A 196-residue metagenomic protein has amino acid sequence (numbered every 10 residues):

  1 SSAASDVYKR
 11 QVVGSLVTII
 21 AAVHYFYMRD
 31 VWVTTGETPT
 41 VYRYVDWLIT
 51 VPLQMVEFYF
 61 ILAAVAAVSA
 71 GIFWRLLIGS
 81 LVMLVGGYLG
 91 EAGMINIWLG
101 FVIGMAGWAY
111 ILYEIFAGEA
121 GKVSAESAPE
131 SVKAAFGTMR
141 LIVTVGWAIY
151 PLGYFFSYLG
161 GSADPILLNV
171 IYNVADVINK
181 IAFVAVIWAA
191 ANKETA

Functional and structural regions predicted by a protein language model:
S1-Y8: Short, small-residue-biased leader/transition segments that mark boundaries at the very start of proteins
V13-V31: A generic, lipid-embedded transmembrane alpha helix
M28, T35, Y44-L77, L81-L84 (+1 more regions): Internal transmembrane alpha-helix with an interfacial aromatic "cap," most often the third helix
T34-V45, I95-I103, P165-N173: Non-cytosolic membrane-interface motifs at loop->transmembrane helix junctions
E57, G86, G107-E130, G153-S157: Alpha-helical transmembrane segments in multipass membrane proteins, preferentially the mid-helix core
E91-A117, R140: Extracellular-loop-to-transmembrane junctions of the mid-late helices
W98, E119-V145: Membrane-helix boundary/juxtamembrane motif in polytopic membrane proteins
E114-A117, T138-A196: C-terminal transmembrane-bundle signature of multipass membrane proteins, characterized by strong activation on
